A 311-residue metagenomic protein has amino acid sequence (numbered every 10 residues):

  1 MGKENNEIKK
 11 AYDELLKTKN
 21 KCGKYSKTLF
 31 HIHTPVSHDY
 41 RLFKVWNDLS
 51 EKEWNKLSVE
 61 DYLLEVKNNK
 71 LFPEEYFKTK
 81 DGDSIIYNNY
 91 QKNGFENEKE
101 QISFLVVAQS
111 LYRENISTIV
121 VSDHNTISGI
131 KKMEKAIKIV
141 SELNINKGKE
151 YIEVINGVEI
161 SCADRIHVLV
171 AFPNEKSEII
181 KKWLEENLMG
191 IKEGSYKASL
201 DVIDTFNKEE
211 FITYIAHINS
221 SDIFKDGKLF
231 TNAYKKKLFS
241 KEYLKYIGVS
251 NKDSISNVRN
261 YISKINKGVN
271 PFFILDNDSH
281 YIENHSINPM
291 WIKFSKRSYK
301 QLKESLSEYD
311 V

Functional and structural regions predicted by a protein language model:
M1-T118, S128-E153, C162-E178, S220-V311: Charged catalytic cores and adjacent phosphate/nucleic-acid-binding surfaces used for phosphate/nucleic-acid chemistry
L169-E210: Binuclear metal-dependent hydrolase catalytic cores centered on His/Asp/Glu-rich metal-binding motifs
S195-A233: Hydrophobic, aromatic-enriched interface-forming segments
